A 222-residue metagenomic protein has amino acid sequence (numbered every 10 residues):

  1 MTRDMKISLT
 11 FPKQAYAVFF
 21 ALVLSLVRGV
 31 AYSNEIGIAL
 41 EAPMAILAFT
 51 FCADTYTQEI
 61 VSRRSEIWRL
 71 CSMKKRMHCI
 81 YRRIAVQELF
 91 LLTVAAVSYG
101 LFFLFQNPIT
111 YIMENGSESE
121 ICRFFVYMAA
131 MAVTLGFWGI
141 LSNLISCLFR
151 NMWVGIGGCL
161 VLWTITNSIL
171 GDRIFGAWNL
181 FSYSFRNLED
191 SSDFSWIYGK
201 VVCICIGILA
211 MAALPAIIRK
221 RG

Functional and structural regions predicted by a protein language model:
M1-A15: Aromatic- and glycine-rich beta-strand/loop motifs that create alpha-glucan
S8-P12, K74, R150-M152: Short loop-to-helix capping motifs
A21-D54, Y81-M152, N187-D190, Y198 (+1 more regions): Secretory targeting signals
V30-Y32, C122, C147-G222: Terminal transmembrane helical anchor/hairpin motif
F49, H78, L162-W163: Small-residue-rich segments of transmembrane alpha-helices in multi-pass membrane proteins, especially helix faces
A53-L89: Helix-loop-helix units of permease transmembrane domains in multi-pass membrane transporters, especially ABC
I60, R64, L101, F105-M113 (+5 more regions): Membrane-interfacial segments
